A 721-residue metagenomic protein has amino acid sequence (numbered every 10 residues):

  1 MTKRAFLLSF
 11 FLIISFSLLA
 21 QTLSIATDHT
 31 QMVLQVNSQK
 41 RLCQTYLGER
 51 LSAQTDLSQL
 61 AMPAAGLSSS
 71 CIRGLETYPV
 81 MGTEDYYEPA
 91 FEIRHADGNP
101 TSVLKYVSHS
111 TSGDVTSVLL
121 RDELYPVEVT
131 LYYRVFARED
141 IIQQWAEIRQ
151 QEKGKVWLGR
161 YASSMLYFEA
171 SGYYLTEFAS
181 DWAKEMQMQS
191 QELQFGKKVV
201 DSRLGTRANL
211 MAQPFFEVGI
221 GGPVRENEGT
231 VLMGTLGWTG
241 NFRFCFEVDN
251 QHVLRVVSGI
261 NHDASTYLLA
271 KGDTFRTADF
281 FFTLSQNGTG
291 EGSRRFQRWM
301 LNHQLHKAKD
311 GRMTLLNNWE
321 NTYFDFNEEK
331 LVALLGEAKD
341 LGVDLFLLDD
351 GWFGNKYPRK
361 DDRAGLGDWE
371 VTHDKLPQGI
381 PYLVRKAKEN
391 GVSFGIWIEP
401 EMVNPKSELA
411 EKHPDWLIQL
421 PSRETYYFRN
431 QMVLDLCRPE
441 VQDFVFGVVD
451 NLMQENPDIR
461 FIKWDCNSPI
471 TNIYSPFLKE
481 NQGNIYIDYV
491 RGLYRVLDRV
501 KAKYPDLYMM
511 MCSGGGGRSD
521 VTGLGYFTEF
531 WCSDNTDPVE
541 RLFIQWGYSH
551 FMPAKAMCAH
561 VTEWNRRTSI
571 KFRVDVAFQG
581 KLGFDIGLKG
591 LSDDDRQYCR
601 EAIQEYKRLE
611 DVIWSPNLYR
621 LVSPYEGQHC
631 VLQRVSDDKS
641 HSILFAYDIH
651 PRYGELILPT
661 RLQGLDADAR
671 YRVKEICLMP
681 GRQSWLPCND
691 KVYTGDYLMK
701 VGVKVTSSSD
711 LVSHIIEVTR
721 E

Functional and structural regions predicted by a protein language model:
M1-Q21: Bacterial Sec-dependent N-terminal signal peptides
Q21-L34, R41-E247, D263, R670-R682: Polysaccharide-binding surfaces and accessory modules of carbohydrate-active proteins
H29, F216-V218, E226, S623-A667: Carbohydrate-binding surface patches
I72, G82-S102, E226-N241, F282-L305 (+4 more regions): Glycine-rich, aromatic-flanked loop segments that form ligand/cofactor-binding clefts across common enzyme folds
T101-Y106, Y267-Q286, L711-V718: Short Pro-Gly-centered flexible turn/kink motifs
K307-G447, N456, R460-F461: Aromatic-lined carbohydrate-binding/catalytic grooves of carbohydrate-active enzymes
P377-G379, E411-H413, L417-K571, K581-I586 (+1 more regions): Active-site neighborhood of glycoside hydrolase catalytic domains
H650-E721: C-terminal beta-sandwich/jelly-roll accessory domains of carbohydrate-active enzymes
